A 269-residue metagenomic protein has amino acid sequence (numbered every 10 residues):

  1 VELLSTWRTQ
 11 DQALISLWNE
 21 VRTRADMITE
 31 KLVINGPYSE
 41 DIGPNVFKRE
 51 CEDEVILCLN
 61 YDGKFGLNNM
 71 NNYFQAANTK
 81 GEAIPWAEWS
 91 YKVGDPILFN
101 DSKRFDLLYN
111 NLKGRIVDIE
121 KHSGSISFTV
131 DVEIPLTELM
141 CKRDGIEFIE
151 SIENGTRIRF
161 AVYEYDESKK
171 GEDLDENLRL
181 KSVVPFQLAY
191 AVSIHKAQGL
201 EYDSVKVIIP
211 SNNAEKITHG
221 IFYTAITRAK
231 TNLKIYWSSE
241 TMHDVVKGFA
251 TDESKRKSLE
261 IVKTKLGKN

Functional and structural regions predicted by a protein language model:
V1, E52-D53, V93, E201-V205 (+1 more regions): Short glycine-/polar-rich loops that comprise or flank the Walker A/P-loop and associated switch/sensor motifs
V1-Y109, K113-I126, P135, M140-C141: Conserved helicase motor core of P-loop NTPases
R8-T9, K196-Q198, R228: Short, cationic motifs built from Arg/Lys/His that form the positively charged side of catalytic pockets
V21, A25, F47, I126 (+6 more regions): Extended hydrophobic/Leu-rich segments
K48-V55, D175-L178, V183-Q187, Y202 (+4 more regions): Generic alpha-helix detector with strongest preference for long hydrophobic helices that associate with membranes
K80-Y223: Conserved nucleotide-binding/hydrolysis modules and their immediate coupling elements across P-loop/ASCE NTPase motors
S204-N269: Helicase C-terminal subdomain and adjacent C-terminal extension
